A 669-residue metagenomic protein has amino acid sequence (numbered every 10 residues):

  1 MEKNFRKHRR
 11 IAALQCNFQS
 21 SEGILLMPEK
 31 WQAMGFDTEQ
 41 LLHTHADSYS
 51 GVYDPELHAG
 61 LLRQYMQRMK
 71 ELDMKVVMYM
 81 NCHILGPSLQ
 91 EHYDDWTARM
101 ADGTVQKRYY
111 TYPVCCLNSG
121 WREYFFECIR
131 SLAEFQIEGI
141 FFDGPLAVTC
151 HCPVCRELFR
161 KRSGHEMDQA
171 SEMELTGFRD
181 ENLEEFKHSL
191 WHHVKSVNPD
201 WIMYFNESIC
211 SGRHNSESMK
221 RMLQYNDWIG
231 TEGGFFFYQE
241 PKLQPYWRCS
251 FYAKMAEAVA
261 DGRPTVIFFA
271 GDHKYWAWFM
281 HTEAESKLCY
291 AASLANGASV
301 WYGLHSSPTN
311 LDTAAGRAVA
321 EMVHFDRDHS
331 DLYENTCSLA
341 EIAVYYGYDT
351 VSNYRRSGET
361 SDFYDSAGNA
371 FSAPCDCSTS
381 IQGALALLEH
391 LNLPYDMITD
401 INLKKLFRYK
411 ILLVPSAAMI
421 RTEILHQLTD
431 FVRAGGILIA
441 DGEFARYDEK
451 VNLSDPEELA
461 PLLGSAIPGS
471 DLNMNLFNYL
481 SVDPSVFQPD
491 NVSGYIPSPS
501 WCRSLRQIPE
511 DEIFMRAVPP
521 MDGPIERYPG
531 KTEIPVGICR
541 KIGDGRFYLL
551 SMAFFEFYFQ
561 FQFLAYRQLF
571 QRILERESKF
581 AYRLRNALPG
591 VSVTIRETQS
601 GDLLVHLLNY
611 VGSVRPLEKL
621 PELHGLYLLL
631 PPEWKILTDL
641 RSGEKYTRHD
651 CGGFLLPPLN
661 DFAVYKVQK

Functional and structural regions predicted by a protein language model:
N4-R9, E172-M173, G177-D180, E184-I209 (+2 more regions): Carbohydrate-binding surfaces of carbohydrate-active enzymes
A13, E39-Q40, L61-K107, G139-G144 (+1 more regions): Glycine-rich, aromatic-flanked loop segments that form ligand/cofactor-binding clefts across common enzyme folds
C16-A33, S50-M74, E123-Y124, N182-F186 (+2 more regions): Aromatic- and glycine-enriched glycan-recognition loops and surfaces that form the carbohydrate-binding subsites
N17-A33, G120-L132, R213-R221, T282-Y290 (+1 more regions): Short, acidic/polar
G23-D47, F135, I229, Y290 (+2 more regions): Catalytic domains of carbohydrate-active enzymes, especially glycoside hydrolases
G51-H58, I84-Y109, F142-Q169, S216-L223 (+2 more regions): Aromatic- and acidic-residue-enriched segments that line the glycan-binding/catalytic groove of carbohydrate-active
L62, M78, C82-F135, C152 (+3 more regions): Active-site-adjacent "subsite" loops/lids of carbohydrate-active enzymes
G120-Y225: Active-site neighborhood of glycoside hydrolase catalytic domains
